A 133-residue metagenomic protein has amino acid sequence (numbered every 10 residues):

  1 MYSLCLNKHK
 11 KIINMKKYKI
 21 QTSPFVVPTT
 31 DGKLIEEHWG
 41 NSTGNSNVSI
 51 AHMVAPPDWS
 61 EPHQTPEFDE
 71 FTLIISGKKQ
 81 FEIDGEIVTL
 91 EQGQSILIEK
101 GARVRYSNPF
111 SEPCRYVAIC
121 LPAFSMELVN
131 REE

Functional and structural regions predicted by a protein language model:
Y2-N47, L128-E133: A short, N-terminal "cap"/entry segment at the start of jelly-roll beta-barrel domains of the cupin/DSBH fold
I35-E36, A51-P66: Conserved short histidine dyad/triad with adjacent acidic residue
G44, K100-M126: Ligand-binding loop in jelly-roll beta-barrel domains
V54-A55, P66-F81: Short, conserved beta-strand element in jelly-roll/cupin
S60-E61, Q80, I96, K100-Y106: Histidine-centered metal-chelating micro-motifs
F71, K78-Q80, I87, R103 (+1 more regions): Structural motif
E86-K100: Short acidic-glycine-tyrosine-enriched beta hairpin
